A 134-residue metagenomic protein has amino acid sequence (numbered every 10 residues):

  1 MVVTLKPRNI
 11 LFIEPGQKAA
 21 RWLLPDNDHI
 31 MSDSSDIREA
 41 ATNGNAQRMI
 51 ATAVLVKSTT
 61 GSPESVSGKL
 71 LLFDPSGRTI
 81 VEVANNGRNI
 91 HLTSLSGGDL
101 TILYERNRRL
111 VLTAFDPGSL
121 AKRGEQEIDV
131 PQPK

Functional and structural regions predicted by a protein language model:
M1-F12, Q47-E64, G97-E105: Short beta-strand elements that form the blades of beta-propeller/WD-repeat-like and other beta-sheet-rich scaffold
L5-S34, S65-N86, V111-V130: Surface-exposed loop/turn elements that mediate protein-protein interactions on large endomembrane-trafficking
D28-M49, N86-L103, D129-K134: Conserved beta-propeller blade repeats
I37-A46, A53-G61, S67-K69, E82: Short secondary-structure capping micro-motifs at structural edges
K57-S58, G68-S76, S94, Y104: Mature extracytoplasmic/lumenal regions of exported proteins
